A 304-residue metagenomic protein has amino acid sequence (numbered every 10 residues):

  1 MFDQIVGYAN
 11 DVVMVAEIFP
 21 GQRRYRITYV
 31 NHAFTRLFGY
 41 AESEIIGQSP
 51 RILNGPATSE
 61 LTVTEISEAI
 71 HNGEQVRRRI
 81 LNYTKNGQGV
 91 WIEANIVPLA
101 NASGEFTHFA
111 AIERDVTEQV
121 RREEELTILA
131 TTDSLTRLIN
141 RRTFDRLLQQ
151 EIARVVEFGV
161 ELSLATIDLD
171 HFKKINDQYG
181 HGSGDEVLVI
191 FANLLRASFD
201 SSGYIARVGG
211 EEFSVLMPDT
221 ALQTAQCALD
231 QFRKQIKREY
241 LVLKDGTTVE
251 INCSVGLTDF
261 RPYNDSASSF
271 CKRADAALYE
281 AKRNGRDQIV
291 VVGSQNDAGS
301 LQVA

Functional and structural regions predicted by a protein language model:
M1-N10, Q75, L81-Y83, Q88-S134 (+3 more regions): Signal-transducing coiled-coil linker helices
H32, E44-A57: PAS-family sensory/regulatory domains
T127-R146, I167-H181, V189: Conserved nucleotide-binding and Mg2+-coordinating catalytic segments in signaling enzymes
T131, Q149, G180, A192-A225: Conserved helix-loop-beta segment at the catalytic/binding core of cyclic-nucleotide signaling proteins
D145-Y179, L195, A206: Active-site-proximal structural segments of metal-dependent nucleotidyl cyclase/transferase enzymes
F172, F191, I205-V208, F213 (+3 more regions): Hydrophobic framework residues that shape the active-site pocket of cyclic nucleotide turnover catalytic cores
R207, C227, I236-C253, Y263: Catalytic core regions of nucleotide second-messenger enzymes
Q226, D230, F260-A304: Catalytic-core segments of nucleotide cyclases and related cyclic-nucleotide turnover enzymes
